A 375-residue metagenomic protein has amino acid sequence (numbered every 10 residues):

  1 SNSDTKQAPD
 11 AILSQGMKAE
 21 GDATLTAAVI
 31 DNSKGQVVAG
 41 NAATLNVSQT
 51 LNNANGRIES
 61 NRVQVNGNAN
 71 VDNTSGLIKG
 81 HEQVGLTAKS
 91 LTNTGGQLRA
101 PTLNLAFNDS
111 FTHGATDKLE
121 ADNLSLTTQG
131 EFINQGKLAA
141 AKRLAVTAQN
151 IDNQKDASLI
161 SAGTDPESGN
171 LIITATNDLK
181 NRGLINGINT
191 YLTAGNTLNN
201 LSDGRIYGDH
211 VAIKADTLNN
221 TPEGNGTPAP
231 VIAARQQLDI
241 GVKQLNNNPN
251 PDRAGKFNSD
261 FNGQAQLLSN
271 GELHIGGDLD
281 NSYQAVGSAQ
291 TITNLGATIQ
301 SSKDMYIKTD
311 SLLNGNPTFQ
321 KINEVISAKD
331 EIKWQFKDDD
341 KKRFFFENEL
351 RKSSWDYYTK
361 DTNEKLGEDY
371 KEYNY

Functional and structural regions predicted by a protein language model:
S1-Y375: Binding/recognition "hotspot" determinant
